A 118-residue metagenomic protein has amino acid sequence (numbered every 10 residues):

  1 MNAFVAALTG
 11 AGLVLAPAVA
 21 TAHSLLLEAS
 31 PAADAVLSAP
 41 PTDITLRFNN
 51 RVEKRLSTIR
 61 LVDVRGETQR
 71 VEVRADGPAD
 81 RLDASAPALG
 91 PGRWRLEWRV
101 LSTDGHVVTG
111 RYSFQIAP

Functional and structural regions predicted by a protein language model:
M1-A11: Bacterial N-terminal signal peptides that target proteins for export
P17-V19: N-terminal signal peptide c-region/cleavage motif recognized by signal peptidases
A22-P40: N-terminal edge beta-strand
A35-A39, D43-R47, G105-P118: Extended, polar beta-sheet/loop recognition surfaces of beta-rich domains that mediate binding to diverse ligands
P40, G90-L96, G110: A glycine-anchored, Pro-Gly-centered beta-turn/N-cap motif
I44, N50-Q69: Short, surface-exposed alpha-helix to beta-strand junction/turn motifs within ectodomains of secreted and cell-envelope
R81-P87: Exposed aromatic-hydrophobic patches
A86, E97-R111: Short, exposed beta-strand-loop hairpins at the edges of beta-sheets in extracellular/periplasmic proteins
